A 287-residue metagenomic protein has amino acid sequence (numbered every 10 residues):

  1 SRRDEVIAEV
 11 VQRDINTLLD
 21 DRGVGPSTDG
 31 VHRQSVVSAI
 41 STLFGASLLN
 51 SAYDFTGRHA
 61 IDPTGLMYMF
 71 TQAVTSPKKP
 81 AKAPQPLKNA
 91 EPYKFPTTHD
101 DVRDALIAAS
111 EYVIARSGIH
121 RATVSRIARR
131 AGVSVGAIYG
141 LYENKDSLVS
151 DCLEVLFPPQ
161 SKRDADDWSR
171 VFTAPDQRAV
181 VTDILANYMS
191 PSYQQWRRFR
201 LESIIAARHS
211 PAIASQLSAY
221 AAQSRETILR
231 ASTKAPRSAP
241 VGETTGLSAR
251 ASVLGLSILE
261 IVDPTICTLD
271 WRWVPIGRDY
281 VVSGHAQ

Functional and structural regions predicted by a protein language model:
S1-A8, Q12, S190-A214: Amphipathic alpha-helical segments used for helix-helix packing
S1-R2, A39-I40, V149, Q160 (+5 more regions): Short, structured motif recognition centered on aromatic/hydrophobic residues
I7-G30, A219-E226: Extended intrinsically disordered, low-complexity coil regions enriched in Ser, Thr, Gly, Ala and often Pro
A8, P26-L87, A214, S218 (+2 more regions): Hydrophobic/aromatic-rich alpha-helical bundle segments in the mid-to-C-terminal region
S35, V102-A109, T123, W196: N-terminal positioning helix adjacent to the helix-turn-helix/winged-helix DNA-binding module
A39, D164-R197: Hydrophobic alpha-helical connector segments
R103-A108, H120-R121, L141-A165: An amphipathic alpha-helix adjacent to DNA-recognition modules
V113-D151: Helix-turn-helix
